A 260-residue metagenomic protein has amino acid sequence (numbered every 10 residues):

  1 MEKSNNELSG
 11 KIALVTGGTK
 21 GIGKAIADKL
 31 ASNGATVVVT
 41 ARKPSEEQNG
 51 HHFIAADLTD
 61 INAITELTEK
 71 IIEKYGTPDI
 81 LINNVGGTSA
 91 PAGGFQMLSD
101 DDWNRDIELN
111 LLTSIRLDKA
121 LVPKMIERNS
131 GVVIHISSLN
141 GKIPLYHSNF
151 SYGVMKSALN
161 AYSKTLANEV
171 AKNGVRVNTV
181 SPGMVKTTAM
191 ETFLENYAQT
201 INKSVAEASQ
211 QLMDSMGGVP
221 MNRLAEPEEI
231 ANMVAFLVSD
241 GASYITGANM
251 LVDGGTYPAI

Functional and structural regions predicted by a protein language model:
E2-S4, A92, A235, T246-I260: Short C-terminal tail/terminal secondary-structure segment of NAD(P)H-dependent dehydrogenase/reductase domains
I12, T19-K20: Conserved glycine-rich cofactor-binding loop
P91-F95, S99-I107, S215: Substrate-binding pocket helix/loop in short-chain dehydrogenase/reductase
P123, N168-E169, S243: Alpha-helical segment proximal to the catalytic Tyr-Lys
I134-A158, S163-K164, N168-K172, M184-V185: Catalytic loop of short-chain dehydrogenase/reductase
A171, R176, I245-G247: Short, small/polar-rich loop/turn modules that mediate ligand/substrate recognition or access, typified
S204-E207, G218-I230, G241: A conserved structural motif in NAD(P)-dependent oxidoreductases
